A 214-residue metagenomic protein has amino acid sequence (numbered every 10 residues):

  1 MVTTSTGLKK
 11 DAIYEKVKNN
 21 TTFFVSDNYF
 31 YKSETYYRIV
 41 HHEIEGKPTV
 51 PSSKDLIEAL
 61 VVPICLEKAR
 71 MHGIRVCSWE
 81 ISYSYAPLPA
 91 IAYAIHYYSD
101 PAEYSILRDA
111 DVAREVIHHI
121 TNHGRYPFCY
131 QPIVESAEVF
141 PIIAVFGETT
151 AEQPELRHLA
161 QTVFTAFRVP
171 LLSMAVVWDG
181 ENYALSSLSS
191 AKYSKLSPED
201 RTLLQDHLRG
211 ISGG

Functional and structural regions predicted by a protein language model:
M1-Q161, I211-G214: Active-site nucleotide/adenylate-binding loops and adjacent lid/helix of ATP-dependent enzymes
F128-I133, R168-G180: A short glycine-rich, hydrophobically flanked beta-strand micro-motif that places a catalytic Asp/Glu for divalent metal
H158-F167, L171-L172: A conserved acidic, glycine/proline-rich C-terminal tail/linker
R168-V169, W178-G214: C-terminal active-site "lid" helix and adjoining low-complexity regulatory extension at the edge of ATP-using catalytic
